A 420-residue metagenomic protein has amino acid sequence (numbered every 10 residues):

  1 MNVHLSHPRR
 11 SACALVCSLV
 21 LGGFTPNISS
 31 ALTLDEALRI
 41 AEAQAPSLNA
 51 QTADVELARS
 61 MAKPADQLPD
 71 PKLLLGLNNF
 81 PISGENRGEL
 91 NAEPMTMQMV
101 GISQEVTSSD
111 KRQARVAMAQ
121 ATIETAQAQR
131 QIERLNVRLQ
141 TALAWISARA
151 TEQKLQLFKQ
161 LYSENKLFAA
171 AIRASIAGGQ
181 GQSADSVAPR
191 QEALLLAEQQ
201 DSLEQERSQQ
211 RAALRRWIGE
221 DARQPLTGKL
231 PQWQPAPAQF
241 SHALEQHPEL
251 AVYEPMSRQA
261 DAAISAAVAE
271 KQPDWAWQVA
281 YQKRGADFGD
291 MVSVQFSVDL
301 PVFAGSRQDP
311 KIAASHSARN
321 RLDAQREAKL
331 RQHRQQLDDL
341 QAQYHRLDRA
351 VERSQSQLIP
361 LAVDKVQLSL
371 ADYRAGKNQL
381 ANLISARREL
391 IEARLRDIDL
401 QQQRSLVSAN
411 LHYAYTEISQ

Functional and structural regions predicted by a protein language model:
N2-H7, A222, R396-Q420: Acidic, low-complexity, intrinsically disordered peripheral segments
N2-V3, L32, A117, E133-Q246 (+1 more regions): Periplasmic alpha-helical coiled-coil/stalk elements that build and connect Gram-negative outer-membrane
A14-P26: Bacterial N-terminal signal peptides
I28-L77, N91, E105-V106, A114 (+5 more regions): Bacterial Sec-pathway N-terminal export signals of envelope proteins
R39-N49, E56-P71, V100-A117, A128-L135 (+5 more regions): A glycine-/polar-enriched beta->alpha junction
A50-A62, E133, V137-Q160, L167 (+6 more regions): Amphipathic alpha-helical coiled-coil segments
L74-K111, R115, P225-Q234, A276-A313: Small/polar, glycine/serine/threonine/aspartate-rich low-complexity segments that form flexible
V116-Q120, S183-Q191, A313-H316, L380-R388: Short, charged, amphipathic alpha-helical segments
